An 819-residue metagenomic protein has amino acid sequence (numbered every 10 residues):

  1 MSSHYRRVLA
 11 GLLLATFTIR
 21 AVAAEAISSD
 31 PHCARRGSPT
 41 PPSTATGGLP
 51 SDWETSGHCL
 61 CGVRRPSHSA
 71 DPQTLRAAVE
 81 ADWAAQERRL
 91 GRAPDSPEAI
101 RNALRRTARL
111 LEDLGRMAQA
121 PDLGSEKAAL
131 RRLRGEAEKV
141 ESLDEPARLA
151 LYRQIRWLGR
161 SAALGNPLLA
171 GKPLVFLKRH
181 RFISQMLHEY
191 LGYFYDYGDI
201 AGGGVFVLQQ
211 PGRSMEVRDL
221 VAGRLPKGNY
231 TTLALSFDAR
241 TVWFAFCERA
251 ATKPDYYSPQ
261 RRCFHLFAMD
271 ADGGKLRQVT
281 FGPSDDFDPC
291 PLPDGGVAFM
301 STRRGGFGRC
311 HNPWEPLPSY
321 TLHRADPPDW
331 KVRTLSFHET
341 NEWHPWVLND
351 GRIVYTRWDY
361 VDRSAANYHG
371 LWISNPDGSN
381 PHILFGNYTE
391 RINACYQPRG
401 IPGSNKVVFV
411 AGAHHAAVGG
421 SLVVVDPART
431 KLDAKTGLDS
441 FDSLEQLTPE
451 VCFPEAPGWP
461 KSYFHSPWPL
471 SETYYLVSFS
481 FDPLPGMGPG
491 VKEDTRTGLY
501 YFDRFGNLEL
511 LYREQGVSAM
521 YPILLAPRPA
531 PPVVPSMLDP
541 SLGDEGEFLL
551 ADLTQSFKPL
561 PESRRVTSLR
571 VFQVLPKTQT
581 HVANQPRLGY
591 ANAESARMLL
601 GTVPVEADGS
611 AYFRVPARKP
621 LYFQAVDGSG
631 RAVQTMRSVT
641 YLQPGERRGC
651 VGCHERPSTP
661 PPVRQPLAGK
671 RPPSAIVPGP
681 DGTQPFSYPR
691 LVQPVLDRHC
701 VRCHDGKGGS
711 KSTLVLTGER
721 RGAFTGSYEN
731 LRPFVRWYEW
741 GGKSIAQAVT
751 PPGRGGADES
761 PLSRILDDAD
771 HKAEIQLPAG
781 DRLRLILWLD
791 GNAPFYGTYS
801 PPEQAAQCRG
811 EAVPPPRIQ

Functional and structural regions predicted by a protein language model:
A24-E98, R105, R109, A128-G135 (+8 more regions): Aromatic- and Gly/Pro-enriched helix-to-coil junctions and flexible linker segments
A118-D219: Long amphipathic alpha-helical scaffold segments
K172, F176-I200, A245-C263, F299-P318 (+5 more regions): Short, conserved, GDST-rich strand-edge loop motifs in beta-rich repeat architectures
L174, K227-F237, T241, P283-G296 (+5 more regions): Conserved beta-propeller blade repeats
G203-Q210, Q260-D272, E315-D329, Y368-S379 (+2 more regions): Beta-propeller blade signature
G212-G228, D270-S284, A325-T340, N375-A394 (+3 more regions): Multi-bladed beta-propeller domains
A250-P313, L317-R324, P328-W343: Asp-box/WD-like beta-propeller blade repeats and closely related beta-sheet repeat scaffolds
Q397-Y500: Loop/turn-rich, solvent-exposed surfaces of beta-rich toroidal or solenoidal domains
